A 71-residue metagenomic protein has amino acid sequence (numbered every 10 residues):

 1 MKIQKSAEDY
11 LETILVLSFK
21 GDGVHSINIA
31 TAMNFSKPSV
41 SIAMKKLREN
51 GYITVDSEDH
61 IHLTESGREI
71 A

Functional and structural regions predicted by a protein language model:
K2-F35: N-terminal helix-turn-helix DNA-binding core of bacterial DNA-binding proteins
A30-N34, E49, G67: Solvent-exposed, non-transmembrane amphipathic alpha-helical segments
P38: Key DNA-contact positions within bacterial/archaeal DNA-binding proteins
M44-K45: Short, hydrophobic-biased segments on the C-terminal half of alpha helices that form "recognition helices"
R48-E58: A short, conserved structural fragment
D59-A71: Basic, amphipathic "hinge/linker" alpha-helix immediately C-terminal to the N-terminal HTH DNA-binding motif
